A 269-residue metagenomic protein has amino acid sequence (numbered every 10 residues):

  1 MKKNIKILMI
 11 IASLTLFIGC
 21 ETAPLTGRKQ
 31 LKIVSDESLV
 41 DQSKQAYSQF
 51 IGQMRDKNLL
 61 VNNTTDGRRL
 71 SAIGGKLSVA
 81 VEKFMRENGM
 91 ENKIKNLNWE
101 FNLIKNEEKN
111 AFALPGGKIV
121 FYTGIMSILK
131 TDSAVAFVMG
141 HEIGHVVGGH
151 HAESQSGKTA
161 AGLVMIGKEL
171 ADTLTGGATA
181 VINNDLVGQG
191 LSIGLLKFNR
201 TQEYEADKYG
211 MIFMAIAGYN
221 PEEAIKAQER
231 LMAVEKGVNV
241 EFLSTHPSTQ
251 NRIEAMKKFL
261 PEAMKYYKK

Functional and structural regions predicted by a protein language model:
N4-I7, C20-K269: A Zn2+-metalloprotease active-site environment signal
